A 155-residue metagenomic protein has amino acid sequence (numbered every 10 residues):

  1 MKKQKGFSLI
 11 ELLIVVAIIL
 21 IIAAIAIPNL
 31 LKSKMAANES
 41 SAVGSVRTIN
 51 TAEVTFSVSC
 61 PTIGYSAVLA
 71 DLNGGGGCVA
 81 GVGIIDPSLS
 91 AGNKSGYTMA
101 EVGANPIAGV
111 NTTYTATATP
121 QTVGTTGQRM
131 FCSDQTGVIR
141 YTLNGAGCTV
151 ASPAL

Functional and structural regions predicted by a protein language model:
K2-L30: N-terminal single-pass transmembrane signal-anchor helix
V16, V43, N50: Conserved catalytic core of two-component sensor histidine kinases
A24, E39, T55: Functionally critical, cavity-lining and gating residues within the transmembrane helices of 12-TM secondary
A26, S33, E53: Conserved alpha-helical elements of the SDR catalytic core
N29-V46: Aliphatic-rich helix starts adjacent to a transmembrane/signal segment
T51-R129, S133-I139, L143, S152-L155: Extracellular/periplasmic head regions of type IV pilus-like filament subunits
